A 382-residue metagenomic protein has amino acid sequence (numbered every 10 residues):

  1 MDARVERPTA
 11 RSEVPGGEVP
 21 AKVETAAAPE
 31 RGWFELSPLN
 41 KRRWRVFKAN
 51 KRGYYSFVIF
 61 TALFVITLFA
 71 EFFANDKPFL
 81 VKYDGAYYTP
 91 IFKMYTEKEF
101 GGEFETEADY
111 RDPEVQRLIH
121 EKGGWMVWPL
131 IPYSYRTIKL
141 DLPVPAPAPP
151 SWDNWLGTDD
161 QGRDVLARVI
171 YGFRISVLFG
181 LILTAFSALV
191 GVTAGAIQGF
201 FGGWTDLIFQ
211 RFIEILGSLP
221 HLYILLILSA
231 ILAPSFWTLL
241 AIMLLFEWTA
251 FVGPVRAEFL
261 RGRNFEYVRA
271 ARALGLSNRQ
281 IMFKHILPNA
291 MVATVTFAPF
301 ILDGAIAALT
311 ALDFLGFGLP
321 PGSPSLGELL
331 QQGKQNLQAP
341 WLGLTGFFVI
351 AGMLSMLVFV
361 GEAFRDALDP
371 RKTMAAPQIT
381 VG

Functional and structural regions predicted by a protein language model:
M1-A188, V192, A196, A305 (+4 more regions): Gly/Trp-centered helix-boundary motif
T158-G382: Alpha-helical transmembrane segments of integral membrane proteins, especially multi-pass inner/plasma-membrane
